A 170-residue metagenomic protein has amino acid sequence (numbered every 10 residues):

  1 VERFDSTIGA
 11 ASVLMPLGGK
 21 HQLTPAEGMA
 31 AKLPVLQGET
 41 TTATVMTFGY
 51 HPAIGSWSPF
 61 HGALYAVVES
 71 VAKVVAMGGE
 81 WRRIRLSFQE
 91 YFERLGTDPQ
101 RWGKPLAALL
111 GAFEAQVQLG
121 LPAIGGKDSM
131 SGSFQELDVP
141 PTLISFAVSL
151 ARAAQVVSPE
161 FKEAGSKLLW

Functional and structural regions predicted by a protein language model:
V1-W170: Glycine/proline-enriched, intrinsically flexible loops and inter-domain linkers
